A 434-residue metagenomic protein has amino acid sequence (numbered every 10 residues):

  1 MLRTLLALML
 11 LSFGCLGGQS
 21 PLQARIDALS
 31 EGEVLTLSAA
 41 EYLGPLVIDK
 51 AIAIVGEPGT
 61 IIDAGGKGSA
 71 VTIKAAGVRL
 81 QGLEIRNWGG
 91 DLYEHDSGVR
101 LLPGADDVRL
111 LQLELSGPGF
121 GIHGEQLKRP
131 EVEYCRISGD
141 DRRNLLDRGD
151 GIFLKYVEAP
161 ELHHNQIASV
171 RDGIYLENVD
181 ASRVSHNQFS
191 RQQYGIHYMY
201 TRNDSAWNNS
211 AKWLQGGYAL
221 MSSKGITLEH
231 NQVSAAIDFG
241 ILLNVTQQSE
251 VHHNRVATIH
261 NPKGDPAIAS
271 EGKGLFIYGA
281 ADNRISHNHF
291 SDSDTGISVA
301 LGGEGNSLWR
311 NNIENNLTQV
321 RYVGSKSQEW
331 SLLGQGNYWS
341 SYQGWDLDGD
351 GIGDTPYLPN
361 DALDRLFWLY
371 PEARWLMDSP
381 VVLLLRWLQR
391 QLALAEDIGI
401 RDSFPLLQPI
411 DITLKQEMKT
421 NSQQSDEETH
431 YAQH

Functional and structural regions predicted by a protein language model:
T4-F13: Sec-dependent N-terminal signal peptides
L16-G44: Acidic Gly/Asp/Thr-rich repetitive segments characteristic of extracellular carbohydrate-active and adhesion proteins
A40-E41, P58-G59, Y342-W345: Acidic glycine-/aspartate-rich tracts in secreted/extracellular proteins
Y42-V55, I62-D107, G119-L127, L154: Extracellular beta-strand-rich solenoid/capping regions of secreted or surface-exposed proteins that bind or remodel
A64-T72, Y93-L101, G117-G124, N144-Y156 (+7 more regions): Extracellular beta-strand/beta-solenoid scaffold signature
V71-G82, V99-L111, Q126-Y134, I152-E161 (+7 more regions): Surface-exposed loop/turn motifs in large extracellular/passenger domains
R255-Y278, R284-H287, S291-H434: Functionally critical loop-and-helix segments that line ligand-binding/catalytic clefts of soluble enzyme domains
